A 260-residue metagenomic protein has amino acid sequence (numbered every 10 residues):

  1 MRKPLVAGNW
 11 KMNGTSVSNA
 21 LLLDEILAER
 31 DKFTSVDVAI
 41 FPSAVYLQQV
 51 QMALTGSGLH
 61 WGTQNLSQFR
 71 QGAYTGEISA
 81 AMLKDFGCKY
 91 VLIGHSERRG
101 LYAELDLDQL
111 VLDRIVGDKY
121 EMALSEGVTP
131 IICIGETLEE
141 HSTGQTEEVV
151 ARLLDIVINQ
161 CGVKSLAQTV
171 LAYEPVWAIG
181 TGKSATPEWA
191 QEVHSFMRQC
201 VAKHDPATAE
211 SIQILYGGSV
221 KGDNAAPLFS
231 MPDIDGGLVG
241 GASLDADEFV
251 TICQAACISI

Functional and structural regions predicted by a protein language model:
M1-I260: Active-site loop-to-helix "anion-binding N-cap" substructures in soluble metabolic enzymes
